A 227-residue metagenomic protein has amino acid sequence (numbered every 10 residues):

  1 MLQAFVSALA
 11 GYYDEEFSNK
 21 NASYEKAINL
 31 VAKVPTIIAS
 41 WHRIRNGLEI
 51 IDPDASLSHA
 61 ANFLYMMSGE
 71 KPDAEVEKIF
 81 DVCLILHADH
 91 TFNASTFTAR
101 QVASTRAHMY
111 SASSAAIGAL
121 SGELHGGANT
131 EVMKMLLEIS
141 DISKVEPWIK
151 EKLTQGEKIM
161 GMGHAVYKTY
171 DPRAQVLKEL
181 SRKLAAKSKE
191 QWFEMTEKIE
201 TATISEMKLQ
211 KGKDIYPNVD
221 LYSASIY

Functional and structural regions predicted by a protein language model:
M1-Y227: Hydrophobic alpha-helical bundle cores within soluble ligand-binding/oligomerization subdomains
